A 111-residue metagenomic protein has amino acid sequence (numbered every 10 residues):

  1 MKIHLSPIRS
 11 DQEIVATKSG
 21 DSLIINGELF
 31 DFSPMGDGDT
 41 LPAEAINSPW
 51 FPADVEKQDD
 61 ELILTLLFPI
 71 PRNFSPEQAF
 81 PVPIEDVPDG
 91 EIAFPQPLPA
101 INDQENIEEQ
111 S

Functional and structural regions predicted by a protein language model:
M1-S111: Cysteine-centric segments in proteins
